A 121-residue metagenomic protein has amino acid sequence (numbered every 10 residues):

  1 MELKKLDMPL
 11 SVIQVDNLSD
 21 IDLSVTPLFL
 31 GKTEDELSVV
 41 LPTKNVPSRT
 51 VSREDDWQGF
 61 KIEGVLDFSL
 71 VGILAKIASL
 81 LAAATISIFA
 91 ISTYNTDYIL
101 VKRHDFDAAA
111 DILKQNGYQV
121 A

Functional and structural regions predicted by a protein language model:
M1-A82, A108-A121: Regulatory modules associated with amino-acid/nitrogen control
E36-L41, T96-K102: A generic structural motif
A84-I99, D105: A cross-kingdom feature marking solvent-exposed beta-strand/loop segments within repeated, beta-rich binding/scaffold
